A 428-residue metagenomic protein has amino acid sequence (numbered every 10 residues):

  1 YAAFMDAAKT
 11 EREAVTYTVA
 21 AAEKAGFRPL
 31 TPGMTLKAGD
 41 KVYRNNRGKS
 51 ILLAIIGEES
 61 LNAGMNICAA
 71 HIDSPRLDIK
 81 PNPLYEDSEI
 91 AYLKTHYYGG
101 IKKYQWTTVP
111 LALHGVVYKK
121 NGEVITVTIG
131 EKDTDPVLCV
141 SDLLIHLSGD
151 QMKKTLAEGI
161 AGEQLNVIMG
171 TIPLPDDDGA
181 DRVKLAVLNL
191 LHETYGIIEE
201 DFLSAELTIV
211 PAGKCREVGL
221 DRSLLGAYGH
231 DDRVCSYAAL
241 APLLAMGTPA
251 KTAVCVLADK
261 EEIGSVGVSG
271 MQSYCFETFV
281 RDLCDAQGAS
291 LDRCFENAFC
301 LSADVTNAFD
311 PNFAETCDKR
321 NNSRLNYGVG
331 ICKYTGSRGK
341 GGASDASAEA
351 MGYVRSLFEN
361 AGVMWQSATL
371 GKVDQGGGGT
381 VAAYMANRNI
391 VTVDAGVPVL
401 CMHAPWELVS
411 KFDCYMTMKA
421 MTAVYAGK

Functional and structural regions predicted by a protein language model:
Y1-K428: N-terminal hydrophobic/helix-forming segments and targeting peptides
